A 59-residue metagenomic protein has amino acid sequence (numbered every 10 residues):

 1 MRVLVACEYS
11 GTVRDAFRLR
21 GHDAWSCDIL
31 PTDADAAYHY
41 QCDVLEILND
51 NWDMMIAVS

Functional and structural regions predicted by a protein language model:
M1-S59: Catalytic phosphate/metal-binding cores of nucleic-acid and nucleotide-processing enzymes, i.e., regions that mediate
